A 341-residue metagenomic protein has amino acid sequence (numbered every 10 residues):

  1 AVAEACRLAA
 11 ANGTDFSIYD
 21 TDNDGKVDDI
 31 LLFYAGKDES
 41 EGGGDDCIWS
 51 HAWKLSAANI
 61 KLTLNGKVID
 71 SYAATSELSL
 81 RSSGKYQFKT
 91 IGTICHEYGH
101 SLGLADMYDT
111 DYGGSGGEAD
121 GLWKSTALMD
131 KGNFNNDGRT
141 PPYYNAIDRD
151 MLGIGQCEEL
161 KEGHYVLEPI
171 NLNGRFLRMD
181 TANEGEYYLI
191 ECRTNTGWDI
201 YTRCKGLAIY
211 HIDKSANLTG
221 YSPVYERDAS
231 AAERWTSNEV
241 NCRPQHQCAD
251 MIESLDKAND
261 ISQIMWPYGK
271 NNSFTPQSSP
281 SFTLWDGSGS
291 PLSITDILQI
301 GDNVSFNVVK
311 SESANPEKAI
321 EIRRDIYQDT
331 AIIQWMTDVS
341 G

Functional and structural regions predicted by a protein language model:
A1-K67: Active-site-proximal segments of metallohydrolase catalytic domains
L32, L102, I190, D296 (+1 more regions): Divalent metal-coordination and catalytic microenvironments
F33-K37, L104-A105, K131-F134, E191-R193 (+1 more regions): Active-site-proximal beta-strand/loop segments in catalytic clefts of secreted hydrolases
G42-G84, R149-P316: Non-catalytic C-terminal accessory/binding modules of secreted extracellular proteins
S82-D150: The catalytic-center signature of Zn2+-dependent metalloproteases
I320-D325: Short beta-strand segments of immunoglobulin-like
D329-I333: Structural beta-strand segments of beta-rich domains
T337-G341: Short proline/glycine-enriched turn/loop motifs at strand-loop junctions of beta-rich domains
